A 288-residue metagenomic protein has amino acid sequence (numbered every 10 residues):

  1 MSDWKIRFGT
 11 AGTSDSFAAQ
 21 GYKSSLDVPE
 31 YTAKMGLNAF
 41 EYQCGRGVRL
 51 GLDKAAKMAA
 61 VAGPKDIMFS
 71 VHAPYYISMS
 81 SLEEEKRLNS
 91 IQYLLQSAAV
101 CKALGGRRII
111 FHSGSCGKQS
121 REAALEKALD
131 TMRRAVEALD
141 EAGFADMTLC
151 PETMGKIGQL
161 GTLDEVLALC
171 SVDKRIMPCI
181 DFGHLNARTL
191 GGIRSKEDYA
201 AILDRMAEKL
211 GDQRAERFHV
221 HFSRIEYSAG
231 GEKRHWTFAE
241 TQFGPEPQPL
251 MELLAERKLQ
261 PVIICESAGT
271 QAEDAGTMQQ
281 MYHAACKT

Functional and structural regions predicted by a protein language model:
M1-Q96, T288: N-terminal pre-domain/capping segments
S2-D3, V28-G36, L50-S70, Q96-G105 (+4 more regions): Acidic (Asp/Glu)-rich catalytic clusters
D3-I6, L167, V172-F182, N186-T288: Histidine-acidic metal/acid-base catalytic patches
I6-G12, F40-Y42, F69-A73, I109-F111 (+4 more regions): Hydrophobic faces of well-ordered beta-strands that scaffold small-molecule active sites in alpha/beta enzyme cores
A11-D15, Q43-G47, P74-S78, G114-C116 (+4 more regions): Active-site beta-loop-alpha junctions enriched in small/polar residues
Y22, L52-A55, E122, L160-D164 (+1 more regions): Conserved strand-to-helix beginnings and helix N-cap segments that scaffold or border functional pockets
M58-A60, R87-N89, K127-A128, S195-D198 (+1 more regions): Short, hinge-like loop/turn segments at secondary-structure boundaries
G63, S80-I180, A187: Active-site acidic/histidine proton-transfer and metal-coordination neighborhood in alpha/beta enzyme cores
